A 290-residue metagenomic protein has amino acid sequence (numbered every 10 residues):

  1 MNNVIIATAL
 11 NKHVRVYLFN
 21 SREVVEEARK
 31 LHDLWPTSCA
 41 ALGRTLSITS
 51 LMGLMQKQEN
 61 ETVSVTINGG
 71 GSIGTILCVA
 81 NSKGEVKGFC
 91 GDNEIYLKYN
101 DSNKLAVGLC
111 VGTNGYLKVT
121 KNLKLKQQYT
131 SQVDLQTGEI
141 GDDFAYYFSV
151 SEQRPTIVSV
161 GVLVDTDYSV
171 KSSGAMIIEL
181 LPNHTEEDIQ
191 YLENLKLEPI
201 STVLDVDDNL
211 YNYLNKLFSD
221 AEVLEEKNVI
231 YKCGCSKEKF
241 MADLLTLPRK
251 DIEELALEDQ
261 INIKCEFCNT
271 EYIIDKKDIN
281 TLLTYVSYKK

Functional and structural regions predicted by a protein language model:
M1-L224: Interaction interfaces in information-processing and related assembly proteins
L195-K290: Cys/His-clustered metal-coordination modules, chiefly Zn-binding fingers
